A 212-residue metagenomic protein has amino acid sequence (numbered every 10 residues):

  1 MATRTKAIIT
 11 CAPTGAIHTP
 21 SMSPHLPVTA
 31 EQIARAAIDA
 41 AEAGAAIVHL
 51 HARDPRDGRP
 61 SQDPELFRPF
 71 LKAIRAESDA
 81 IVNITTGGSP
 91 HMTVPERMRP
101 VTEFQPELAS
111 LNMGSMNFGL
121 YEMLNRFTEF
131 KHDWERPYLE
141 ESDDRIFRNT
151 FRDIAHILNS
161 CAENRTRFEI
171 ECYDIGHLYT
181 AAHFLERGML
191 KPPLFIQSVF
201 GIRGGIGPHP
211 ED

Functional and structural regions predicted by a protein language model:
M1-H25, T128-W134: N-terminal small/glycine-rich loop or linker at the start of catalytic domains across soluble metabolic enzymes
I9-P13, V48-L50, A80-T86, E107-L111 (+2 more regions): Hydrophobic faces of well-ordered beta-strands that scaffold small-molecule active sites in alpha/beta enzyme cores
C11, R59-I84, I157, C161-E163: Alpha-helix-loop-beta-strand connector modules within alpha/beta enzyme cores
P13-A34, T86-V94, D143-R148, E169 (+1 more regions): Active-site mouth loops of central-metabolism enzymes
S21, A46-F70, V199-G204: Glycine-rich, proline-tolerant flexible connector loops at the mouths of alpha/beta enzymes
I33, A40, H51, A109 (+1 more regions): Conserved, mostly hydrophobic/aromatic
P90-F104, H177-H183: Catalytic cores of alpha/beta
S110-D212: Catalytic alpha/beta core domains of metabolic enzymes, predominantly
